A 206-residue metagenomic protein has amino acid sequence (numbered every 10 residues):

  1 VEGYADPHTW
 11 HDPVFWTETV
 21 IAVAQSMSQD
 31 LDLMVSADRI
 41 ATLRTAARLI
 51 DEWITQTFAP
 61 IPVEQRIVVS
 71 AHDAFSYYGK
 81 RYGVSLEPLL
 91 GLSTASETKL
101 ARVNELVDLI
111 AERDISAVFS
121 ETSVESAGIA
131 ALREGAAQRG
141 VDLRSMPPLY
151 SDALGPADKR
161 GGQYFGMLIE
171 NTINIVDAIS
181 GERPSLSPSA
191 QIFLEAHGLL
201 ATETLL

Functional and structural regions predicted by a protein language model:
V1-L206: Extracytoplasmic metal-acquisition and chelation regions
